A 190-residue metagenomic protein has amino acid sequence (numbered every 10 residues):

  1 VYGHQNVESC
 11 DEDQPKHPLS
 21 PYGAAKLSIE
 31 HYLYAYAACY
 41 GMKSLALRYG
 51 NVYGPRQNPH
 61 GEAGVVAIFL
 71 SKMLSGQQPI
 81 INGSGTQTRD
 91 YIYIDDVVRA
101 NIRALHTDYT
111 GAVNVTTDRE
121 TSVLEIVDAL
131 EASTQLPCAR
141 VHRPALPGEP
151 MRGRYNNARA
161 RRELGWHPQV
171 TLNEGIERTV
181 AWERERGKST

Functional and structural regions predicted by a protein language model:
V1, P21, A35, C39 (+5 more regions): Intrinsically disordered, low-complexity N-terminal regions enriched in serine/proline/glycine with scattered basic
V1-A46, Y53, Q57-G61: Catalytic helix-loop patch of NAD(P)-dependent Rossmann-fold dehydrogenases
V1-G3, V52, T88-R89, S122: Short, active-site-adjacent cap segments at secondary-structure transitions
Y49-V52, S84: Active-site loop/turn elements of alpha/beta-hydrolase fold enzymes, especially the short glycine-/histidine-rich
S71-T190: C-terminal substrate-binding subdomain of Rossmann-fold SDR/epimerase-dehydratase oxidoreductases
